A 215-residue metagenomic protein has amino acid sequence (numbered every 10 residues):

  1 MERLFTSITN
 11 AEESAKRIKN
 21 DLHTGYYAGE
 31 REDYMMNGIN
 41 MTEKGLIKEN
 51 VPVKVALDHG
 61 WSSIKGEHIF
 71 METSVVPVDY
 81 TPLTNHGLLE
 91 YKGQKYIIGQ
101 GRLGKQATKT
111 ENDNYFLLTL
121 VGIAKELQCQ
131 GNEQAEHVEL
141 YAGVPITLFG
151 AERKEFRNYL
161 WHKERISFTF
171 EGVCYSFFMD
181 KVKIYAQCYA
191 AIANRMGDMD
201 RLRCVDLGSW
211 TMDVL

Functional and structural regions predicted by a protein language model:
E2-C204: Nucleotide/phosphate-binding catalytic cleft detector across ATP-hydrolyzing and phosphate-transferring enzymes
D200-L215: Glycine-rich phosphate-binding loop of actin/hexokinase-like ATP-binding domains
